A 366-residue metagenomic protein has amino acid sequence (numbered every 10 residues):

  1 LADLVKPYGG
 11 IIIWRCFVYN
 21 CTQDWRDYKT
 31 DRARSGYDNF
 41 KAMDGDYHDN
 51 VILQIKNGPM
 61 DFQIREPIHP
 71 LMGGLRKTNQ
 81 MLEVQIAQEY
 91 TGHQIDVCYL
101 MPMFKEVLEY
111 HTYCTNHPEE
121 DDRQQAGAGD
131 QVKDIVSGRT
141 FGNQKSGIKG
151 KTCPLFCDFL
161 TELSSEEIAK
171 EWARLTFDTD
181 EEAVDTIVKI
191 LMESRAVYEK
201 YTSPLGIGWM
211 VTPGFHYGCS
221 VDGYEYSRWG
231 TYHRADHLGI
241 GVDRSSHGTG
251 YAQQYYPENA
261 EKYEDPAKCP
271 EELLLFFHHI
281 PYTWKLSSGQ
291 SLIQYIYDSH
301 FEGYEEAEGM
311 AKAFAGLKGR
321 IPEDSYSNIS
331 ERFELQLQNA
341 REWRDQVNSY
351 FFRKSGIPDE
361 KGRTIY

Functional and structural regions predicted by a protein language model:
L1-K170, T176-F177, V221-G223: Catalytic-core regions of glycoside hydrolase
P118-Y366: Catalytic domains of carbohydrate-active enzymes that cleave complex glycans
